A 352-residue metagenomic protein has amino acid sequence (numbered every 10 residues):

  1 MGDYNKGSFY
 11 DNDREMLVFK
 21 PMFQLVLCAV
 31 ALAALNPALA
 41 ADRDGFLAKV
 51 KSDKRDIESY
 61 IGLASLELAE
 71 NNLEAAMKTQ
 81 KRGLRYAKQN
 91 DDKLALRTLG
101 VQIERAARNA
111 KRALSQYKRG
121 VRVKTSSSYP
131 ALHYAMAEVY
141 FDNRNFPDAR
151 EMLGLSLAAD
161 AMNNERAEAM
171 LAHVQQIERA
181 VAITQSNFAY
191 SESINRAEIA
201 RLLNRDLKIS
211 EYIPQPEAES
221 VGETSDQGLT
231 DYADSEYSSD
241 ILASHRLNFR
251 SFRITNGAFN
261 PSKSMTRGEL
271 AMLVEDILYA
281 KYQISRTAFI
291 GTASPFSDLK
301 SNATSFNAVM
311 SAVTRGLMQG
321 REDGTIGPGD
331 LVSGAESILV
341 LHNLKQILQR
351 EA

Functional and structural regions predicted by a protein language model:
D3-N5, D11-D13: Intrinsic-disorder-associated, low-complexity terminal segments enriched in Asp/Asn/His/Tyr and depleted of Lys/Arg
E15-V26: Bacterial N-terminal signal peptides that target proteins for export
L25-A34: Bacterial N-terminal signal peptides
N36-A40: Sec/Tat signal peptide C-region and signal peptidase I cleavage site
D42-I177: Alpha-helical protein-protein interaction scaffolds
K78, K88, S115, F141 (+5 more regions): Feature responds to low-complexity, polar/acidic, surface-exposed segments characteristic of secreted/exported proteins
G316: Phosphate/pyrophosphate-binding loop motifs in nucleotide- or prenyl diphosphate-using proteins
